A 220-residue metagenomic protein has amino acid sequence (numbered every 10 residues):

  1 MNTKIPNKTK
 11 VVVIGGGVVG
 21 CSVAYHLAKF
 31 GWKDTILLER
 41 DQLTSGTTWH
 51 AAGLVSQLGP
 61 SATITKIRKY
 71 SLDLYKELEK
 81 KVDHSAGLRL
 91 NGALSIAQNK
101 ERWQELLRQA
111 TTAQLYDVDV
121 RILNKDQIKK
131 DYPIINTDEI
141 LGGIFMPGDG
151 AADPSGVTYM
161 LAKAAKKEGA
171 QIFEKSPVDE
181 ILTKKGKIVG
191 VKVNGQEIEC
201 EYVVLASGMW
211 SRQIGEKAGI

Functional and structural regions predicted by a protein language model:
I5-V19, I36: Beta1/beta-strand and adjacent pyrophosphate-binding region of the FAD-binding site in flavoprotein oxidoreductases
P6-K8, H84-S95, Q109, K129-E168 (+1 more regions): Helix-loop-beta segment of a Rossmann-like dinucleotide-binding subdomain
V19, L43, W210: Conserved Rossmann-like nucleotide-cofactor binding loop
A24, A28, A164: Gly/Ala-rich phosphate-binding loop of Rossmann-like dinucleotide-binding domains, activating on the conserved
A28-T48: Glycine-rich FAD pyrophosphate-binding loop
A52-D131: Dinucleotide-binding Rossmann-like beta1-alpha1 core, especially the glycine-rich loop that anchors the ADP
I144-Y202, A206, W210: Helical element adjacent to the flavin cofactor pocket in flavoenzyme catalytic cores
Q213-I220: Glycine-rich beta-alpha-beta "Rossmann" dinucleotide-binding loop(s) and their flanking helix/strand
